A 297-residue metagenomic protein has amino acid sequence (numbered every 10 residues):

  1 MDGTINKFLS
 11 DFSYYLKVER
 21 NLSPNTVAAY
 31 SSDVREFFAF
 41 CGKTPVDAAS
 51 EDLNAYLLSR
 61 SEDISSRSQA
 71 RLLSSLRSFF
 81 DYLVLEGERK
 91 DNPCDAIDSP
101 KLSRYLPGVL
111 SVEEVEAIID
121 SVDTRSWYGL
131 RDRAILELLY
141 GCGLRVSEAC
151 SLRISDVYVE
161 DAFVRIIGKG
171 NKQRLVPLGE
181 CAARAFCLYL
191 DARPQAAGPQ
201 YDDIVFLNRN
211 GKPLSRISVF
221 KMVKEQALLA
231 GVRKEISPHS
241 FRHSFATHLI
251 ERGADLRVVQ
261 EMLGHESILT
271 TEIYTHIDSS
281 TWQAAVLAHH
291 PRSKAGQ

Functional and structural regions predicted by a protein language model:
M1-Q297: Conserved catalytic core of the tyrosine transesterase superfamily
